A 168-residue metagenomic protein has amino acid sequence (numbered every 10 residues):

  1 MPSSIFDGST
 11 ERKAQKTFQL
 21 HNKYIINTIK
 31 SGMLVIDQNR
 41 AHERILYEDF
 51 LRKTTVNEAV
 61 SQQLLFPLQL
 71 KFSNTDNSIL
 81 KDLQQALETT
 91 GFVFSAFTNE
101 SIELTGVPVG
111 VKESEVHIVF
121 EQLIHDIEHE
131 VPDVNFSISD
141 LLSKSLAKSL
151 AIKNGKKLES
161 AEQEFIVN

Functional and structural regions predicted by a protein language model:
M1-K13: Acidic, low-complexity intrinsically disordered tails
R12-N168: Long, charged low-complexity intrinsically disordered regions
